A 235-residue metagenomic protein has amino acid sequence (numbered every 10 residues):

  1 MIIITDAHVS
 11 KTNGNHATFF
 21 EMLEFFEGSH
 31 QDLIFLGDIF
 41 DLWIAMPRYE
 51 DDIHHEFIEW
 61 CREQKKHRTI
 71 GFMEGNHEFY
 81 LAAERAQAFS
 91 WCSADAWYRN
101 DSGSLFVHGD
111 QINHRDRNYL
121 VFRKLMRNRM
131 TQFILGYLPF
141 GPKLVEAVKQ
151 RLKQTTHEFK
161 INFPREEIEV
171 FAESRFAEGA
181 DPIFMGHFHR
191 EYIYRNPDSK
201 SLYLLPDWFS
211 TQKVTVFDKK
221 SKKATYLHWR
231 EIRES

Functional and structural regions predicted by a protein language model:
I3-S10, D41-P47, R151-K160: Short, basic, glycine/proline-bearing loop/turn elements
I4-A7, L33-G37, T69-N76, F106-V107 (+2 more regions): Active-site neighborhood of phospho(di)ester-bond hydrolases with catalytic His/Asp-centered motifs
V9-S102: Core catalytic region of metal-dependent phosphoesterases/phosphodiesterases, especially metallo-beta-lactamase-like
G14, R115-Y119, E234-S235: A short, polar/proline- and glycine-enriched secondary-structure boundary/capping micro-motif
A88-D95, D101, L105, D110 (+3 more regions): Conserved beta-sheet core of the metallophosphoesterase superfamily
G109-E167: Active-site-proximal loop/helix segment associated with metal-binding centers of metalloenzymes
Y226-S235: Short, solvent-exposed aromatic-acidic interface loops
